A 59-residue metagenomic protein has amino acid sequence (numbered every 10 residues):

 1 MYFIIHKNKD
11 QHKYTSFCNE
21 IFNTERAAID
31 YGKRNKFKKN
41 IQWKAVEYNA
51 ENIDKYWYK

Functional and structural regions predicted by a protein language model:
M1-C18, F37: Short aromatic-glycine-(Arg/Gly/Cys) micro-motifs in beta-strand/loop hairpins
Q11, A28-I29: A broad, structure-centric signal for solvent-exposed, well-ordered loop/edge residues that line or flank functional
S16-N19, I29-K59: Short, mixed-charge low-complexity intrinsically disordered segments
